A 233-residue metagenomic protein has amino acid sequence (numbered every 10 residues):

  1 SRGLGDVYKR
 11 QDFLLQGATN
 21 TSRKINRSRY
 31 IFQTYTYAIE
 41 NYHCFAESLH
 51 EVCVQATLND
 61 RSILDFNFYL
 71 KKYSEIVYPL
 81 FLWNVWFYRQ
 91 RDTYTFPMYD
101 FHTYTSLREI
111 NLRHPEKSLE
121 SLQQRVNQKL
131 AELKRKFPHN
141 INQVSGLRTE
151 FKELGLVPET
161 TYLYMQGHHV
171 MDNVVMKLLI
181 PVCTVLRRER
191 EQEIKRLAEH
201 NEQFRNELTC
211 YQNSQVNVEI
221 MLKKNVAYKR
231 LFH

Functional and structural regions predicted by a protein language model:
S1, T21-K24: Domain-level signal for Mg2+-assisted phosphodiester chemistry and nucleotide/NA-binding surfaces in nucleic-acid
S1, Y37, I76-L80, V174 (+3 more regions): Generic hydrophobic, helix-prone segments enriched in Leu/Val/Ile
R2-Y8: Short, small-residue-biased leader/transition segments that mark boundaries at the very start of proteins
K9-Q11, E47: Short, flexible loop/turn elements at secondary-structure junctions
Q11-F13, I39: Short, solvent-exposed loop/turn segments at secondary-structure junctions
L14-T19: A short acidic (Asp/Glu
K24-I194: Activity-critical C-terminal alpha-helical subdomain
L179-H233: Charge-dense, extended regions
